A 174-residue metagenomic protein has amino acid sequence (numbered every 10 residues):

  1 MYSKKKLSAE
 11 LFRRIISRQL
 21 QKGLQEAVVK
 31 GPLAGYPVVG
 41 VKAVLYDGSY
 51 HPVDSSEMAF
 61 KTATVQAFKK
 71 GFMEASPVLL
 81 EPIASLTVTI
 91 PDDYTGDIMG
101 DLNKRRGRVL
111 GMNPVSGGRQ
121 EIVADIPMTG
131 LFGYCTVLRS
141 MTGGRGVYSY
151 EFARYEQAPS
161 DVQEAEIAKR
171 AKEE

Functional and structural regions predicted by a protein language model:
M1-E174: Accessory interaction regions appended to the cores of large information-processing enzymes
